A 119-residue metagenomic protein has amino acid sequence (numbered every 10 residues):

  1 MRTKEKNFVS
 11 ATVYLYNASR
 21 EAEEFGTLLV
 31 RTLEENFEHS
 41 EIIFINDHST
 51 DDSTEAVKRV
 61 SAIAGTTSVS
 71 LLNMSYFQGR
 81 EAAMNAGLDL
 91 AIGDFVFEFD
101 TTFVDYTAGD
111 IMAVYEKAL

Functional and structural regions predicted by a protein language model:
M1-L119: Structured catalytic core of nucleotide-sugar glycosyltransferases
